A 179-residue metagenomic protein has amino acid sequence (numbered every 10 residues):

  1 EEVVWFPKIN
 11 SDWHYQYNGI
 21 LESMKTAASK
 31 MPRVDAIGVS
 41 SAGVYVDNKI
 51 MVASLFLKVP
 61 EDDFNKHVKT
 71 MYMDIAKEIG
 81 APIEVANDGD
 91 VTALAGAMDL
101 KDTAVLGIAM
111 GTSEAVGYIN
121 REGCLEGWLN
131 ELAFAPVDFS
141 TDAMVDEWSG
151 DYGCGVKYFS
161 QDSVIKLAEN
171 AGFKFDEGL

Functional and structural regions predicted by a protein language model:
E1, V44, D90-V91, A109-A115: Gly/Ser/Thr-rich loops at beta-strand to alpha-helix junctions that form or flank small-molecule/cofactor-binding
V3-D12, S149-L179: A mobile "lid/hinge" subdomain adjacent to the ATP/sugar-phosphate binding pocket shared across diverse ATP-dependent
W5-L21, R33-V105, V137, D142: Glycine-rich phosphate-binding loop and adjoining helix at the ATP-binding site of ATP-dependent phosphoryl-transfer
M24-A28: Generic structural signal for well-ordered alpha-helices, preferentially at hydrophobic/aromatic core positions
K30-V34, F175-G178: Short helix-terminating capping/connector loops at secondary-structure junctions
E61, L94, L100-D162: Glycine-rich phosphate-binding loop of actin/hexokinase-like ATP-binding domains
